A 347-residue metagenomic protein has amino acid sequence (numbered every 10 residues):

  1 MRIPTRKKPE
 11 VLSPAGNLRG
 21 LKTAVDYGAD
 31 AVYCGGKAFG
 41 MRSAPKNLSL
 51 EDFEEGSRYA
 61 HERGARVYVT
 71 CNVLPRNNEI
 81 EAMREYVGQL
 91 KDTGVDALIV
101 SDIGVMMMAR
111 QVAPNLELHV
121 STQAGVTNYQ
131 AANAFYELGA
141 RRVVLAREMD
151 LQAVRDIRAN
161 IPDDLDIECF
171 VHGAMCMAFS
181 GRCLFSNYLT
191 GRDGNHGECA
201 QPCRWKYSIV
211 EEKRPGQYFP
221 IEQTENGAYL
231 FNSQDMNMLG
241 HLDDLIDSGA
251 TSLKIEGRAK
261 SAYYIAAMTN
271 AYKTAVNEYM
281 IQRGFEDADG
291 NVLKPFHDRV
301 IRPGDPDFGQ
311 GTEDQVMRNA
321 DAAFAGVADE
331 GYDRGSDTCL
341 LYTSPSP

Functional and structural regions predicted by a protein language model:
E10-A31: N-terminal basic/disordered segments at the start of proteins
G20, L50-E54, A60-V112, E117-Q123: Active-site beta->alpha loop and helix N-cap motifs at the rims of alpha/beta catalytic domains
A24, D102, F135, C169 (+1 more regions): Conserved, mostly hydrophobic/aromatic
Y33-E51, C71-N77, A259-Y263: Glycine-rich, proline-tolerant flexible connector loops at the mouths of alpha/beta enzymes
A44-E54, I103-A109, E148-P162, A262-Y264: Active-site-adjacent beta->alpha loops and helix N-cap segments on the catalytic face of soluble alpha/beta enzymes
H119-S248: Catalytic alpha/beta core domains of metabolic enzymes, predominantly
V154, R258-M317: Anionic-ligand-binding alpha/beta catalytic cores of soluble enzymes and soluble regulatory domains that recognize
Y342-P347: Conserved small/polar residues in nucleotide/adenosyl-binding loops
